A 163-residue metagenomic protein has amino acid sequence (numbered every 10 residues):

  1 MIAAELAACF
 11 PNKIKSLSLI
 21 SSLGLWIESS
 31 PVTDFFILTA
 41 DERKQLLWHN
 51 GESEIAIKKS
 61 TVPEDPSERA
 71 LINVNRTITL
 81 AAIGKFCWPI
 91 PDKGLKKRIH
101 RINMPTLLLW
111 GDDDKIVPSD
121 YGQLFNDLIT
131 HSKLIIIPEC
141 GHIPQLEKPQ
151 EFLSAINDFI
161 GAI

Functional and structural regions predicted by a protein language model:
M1-I2, I143: Short alpha-helical segment within the catalytic ATP-binding CA
A4-A8, Q123, L153: Short, hydrophobic alpha-helix immediately C-terminal to the catalytic nucleophile
A4-C9, K15-Q45: Flexible "cap/lid" loop of the alpha/beta hydrolase fold
L19, E28-S30, Q45-M104: Conserved alpha/beta-hydrolase catalytic His-Asp/Glu region
C87, D114, G141-P144: Glycosyltransferase donor-binding loop in the core domain
L95, M104, P118-N126: Short alpha-helix in the alpha/beta-hydrolase fold that links the catalytic acid
I102, L108-W110, D114: Short beta-strand/loop motif that positions the catalytic acidic residue of the alpha/beta-hydrolase fold
H131-I163: Catalytic active-site module of serine/aspartate enzymes centered on a nucleophile-bearing elbow/loop
